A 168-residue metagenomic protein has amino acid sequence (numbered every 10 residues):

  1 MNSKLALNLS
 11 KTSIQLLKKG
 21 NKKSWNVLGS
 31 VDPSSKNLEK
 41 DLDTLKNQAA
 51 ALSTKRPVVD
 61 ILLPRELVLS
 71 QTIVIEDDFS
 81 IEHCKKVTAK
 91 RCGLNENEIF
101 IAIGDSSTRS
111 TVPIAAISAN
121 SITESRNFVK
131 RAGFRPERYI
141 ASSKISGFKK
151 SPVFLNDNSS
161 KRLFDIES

Functional and structural regions predicted by a protein language model:
M1-S168: Hydrophobic/aromatic-enriched cytosolic interaction surfaces used to assemble or bind macromolecules
